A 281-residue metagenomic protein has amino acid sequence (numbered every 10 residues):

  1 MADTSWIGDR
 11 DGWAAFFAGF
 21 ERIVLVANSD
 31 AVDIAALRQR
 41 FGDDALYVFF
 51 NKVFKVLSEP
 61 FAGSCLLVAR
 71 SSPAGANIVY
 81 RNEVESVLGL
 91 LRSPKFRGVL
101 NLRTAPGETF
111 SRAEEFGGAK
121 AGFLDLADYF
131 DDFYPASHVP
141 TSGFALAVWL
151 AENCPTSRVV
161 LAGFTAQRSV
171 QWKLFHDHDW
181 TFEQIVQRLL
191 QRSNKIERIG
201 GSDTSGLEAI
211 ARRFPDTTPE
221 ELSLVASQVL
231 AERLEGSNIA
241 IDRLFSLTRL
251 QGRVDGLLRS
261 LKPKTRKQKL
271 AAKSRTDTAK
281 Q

Functional and structural regions predicted by a protein language model:
M1-Q281: Metal-ion/cofactor- or nucleotide/acyl-coenzyme-handling active-site neighborhoods
